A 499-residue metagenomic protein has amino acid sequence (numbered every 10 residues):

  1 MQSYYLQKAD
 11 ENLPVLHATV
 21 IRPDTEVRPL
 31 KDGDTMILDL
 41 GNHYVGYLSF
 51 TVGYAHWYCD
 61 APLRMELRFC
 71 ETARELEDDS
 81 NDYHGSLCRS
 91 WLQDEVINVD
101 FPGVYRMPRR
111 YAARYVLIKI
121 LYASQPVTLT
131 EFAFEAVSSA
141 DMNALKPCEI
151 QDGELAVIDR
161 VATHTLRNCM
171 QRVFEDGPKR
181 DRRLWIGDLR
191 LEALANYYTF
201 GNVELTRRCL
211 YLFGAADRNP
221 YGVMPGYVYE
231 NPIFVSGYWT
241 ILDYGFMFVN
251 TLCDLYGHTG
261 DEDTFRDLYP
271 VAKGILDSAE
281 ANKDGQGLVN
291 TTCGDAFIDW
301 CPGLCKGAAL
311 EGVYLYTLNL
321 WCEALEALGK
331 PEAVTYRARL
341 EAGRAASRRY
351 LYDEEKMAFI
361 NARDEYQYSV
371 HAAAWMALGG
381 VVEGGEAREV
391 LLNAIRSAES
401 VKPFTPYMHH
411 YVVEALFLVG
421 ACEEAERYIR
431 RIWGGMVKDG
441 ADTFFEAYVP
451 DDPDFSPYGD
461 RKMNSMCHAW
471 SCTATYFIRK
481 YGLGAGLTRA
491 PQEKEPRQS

Functional and structural regions predicted by a protein language model:
M1-K179, D188, E204-R207, P220-P232 (+4 more regions): Extracellular/oxidizing-compartment recognition motifs
W185-S499: Active-site core of glycosidic bond-cleaving carbohydrate-active enzymes
